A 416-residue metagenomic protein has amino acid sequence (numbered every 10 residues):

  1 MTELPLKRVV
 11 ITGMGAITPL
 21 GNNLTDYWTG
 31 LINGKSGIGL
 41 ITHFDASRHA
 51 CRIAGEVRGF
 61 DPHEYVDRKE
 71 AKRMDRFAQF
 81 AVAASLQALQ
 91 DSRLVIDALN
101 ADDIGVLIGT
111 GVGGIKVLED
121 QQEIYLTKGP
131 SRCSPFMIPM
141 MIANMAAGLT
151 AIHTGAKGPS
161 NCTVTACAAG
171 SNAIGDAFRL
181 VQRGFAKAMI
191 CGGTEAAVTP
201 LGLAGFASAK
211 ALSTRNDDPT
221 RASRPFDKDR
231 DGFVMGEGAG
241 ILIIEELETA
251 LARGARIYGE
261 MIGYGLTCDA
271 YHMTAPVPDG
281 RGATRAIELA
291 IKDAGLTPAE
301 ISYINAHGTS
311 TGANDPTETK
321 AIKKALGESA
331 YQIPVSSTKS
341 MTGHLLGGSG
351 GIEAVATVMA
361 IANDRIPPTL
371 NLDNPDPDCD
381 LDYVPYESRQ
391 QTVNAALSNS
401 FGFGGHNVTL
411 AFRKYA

Functional and structural regions predicted by a protein language model:
M1-E70, E248-E260, V355-L370, R413-A416: ACP-dependent fatty acid/polyketide chain-elongation machinery
R8-T12, G39, D217-A294, Y303: Condensing-enzyme catalytic core mediating Claisen C-C bond formation in acyl metabolism
I11, D26-W28, I32-T165, T194-G205 (+1 more regions): Conserved beta-ketoacyl condensing-enzyme motif
T25-G30, K116-P130, L180-R183, L203-N216 (+3 more regions): A glycine- and small-aliphatic-rich helix-loop capping segment at beta-alpha/alpha-beta transitions that lines
A46-E56, G113-V117, A196-S223, G265-R285 (+3 more regions): Active-site-adjacent elements of ketosynthase-type condensing enzymes
A81-L94, A143-E195, F233-A255, H344-I366 (+1 more regions): Active-site-proximal alpha-helical scaffold in enzymes
A88-N100, A250-I257, I287-Y303, A325-S329: Phosphate/pyrophosphate-binding loops at sites that engage ATP/ADP/AMP, CoA/4′-phosphopantetheine, polyphosphate
T127-S134, G175, R179, A188 (+4 more regions): Glycine-/small-residue-rich "gating" segment that lines the acyl/pantetheine channel and substrate pocket
